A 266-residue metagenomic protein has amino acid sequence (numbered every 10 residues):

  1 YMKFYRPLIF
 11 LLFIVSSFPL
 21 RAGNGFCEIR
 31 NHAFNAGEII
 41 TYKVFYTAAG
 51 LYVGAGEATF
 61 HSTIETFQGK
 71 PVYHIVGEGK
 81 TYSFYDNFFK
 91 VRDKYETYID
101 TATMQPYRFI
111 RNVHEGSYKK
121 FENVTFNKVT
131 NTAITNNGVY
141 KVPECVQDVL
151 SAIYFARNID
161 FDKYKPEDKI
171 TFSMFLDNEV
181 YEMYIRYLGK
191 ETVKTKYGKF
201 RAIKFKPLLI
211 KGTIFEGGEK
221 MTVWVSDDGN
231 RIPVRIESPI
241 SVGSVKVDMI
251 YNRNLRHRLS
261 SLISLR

Functional and structural regions predicted by a protein language model:
Y5-L8, T192: Residue-level detector of intrinsically disordered/flexible regions characterized by low predicted structural confidence
P7-S16: Sec-dependent N-terminal signal peptides
S16-S17, S226: Short linear Ser/Thr-Pro motifs
F18-A22: Sec/Tat signal peptide C-region and signal peptidase I cleavage site
G23-F126, Y164-R266: Acidic, serine/threonine-rich low-complexity disordered tracts
Y118-I159: Hydrophobic, well-structured mid-protein blocks that either form specific transmembrane helices
